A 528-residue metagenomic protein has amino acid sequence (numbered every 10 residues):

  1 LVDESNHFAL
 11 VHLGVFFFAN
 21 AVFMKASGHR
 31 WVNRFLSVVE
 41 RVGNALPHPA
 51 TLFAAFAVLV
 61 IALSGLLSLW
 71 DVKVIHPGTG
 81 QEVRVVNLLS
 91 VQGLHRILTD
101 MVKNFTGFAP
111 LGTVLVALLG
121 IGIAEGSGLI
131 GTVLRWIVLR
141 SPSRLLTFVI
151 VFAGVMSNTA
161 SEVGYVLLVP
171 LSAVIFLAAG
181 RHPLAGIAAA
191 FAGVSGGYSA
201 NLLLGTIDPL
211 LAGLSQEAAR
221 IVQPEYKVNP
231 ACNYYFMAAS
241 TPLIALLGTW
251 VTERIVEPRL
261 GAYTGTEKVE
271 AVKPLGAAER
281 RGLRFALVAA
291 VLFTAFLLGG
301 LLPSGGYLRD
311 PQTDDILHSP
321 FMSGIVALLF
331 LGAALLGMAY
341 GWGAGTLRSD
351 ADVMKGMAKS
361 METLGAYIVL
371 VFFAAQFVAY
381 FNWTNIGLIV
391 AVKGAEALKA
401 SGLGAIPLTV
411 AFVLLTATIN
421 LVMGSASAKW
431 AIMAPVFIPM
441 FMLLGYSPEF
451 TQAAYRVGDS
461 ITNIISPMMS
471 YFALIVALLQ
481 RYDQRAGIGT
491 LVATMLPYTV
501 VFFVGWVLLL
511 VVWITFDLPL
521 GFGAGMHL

Functional and structural regions predicted by a protein language model:
G28-L46, I97-M101, Q223-V228, K268-R280 (+1 more regions): Cytosolic juxtamembrane amphipathic/interface segments immediately preceding and feeding into a transmembrane helix
R30, R34, K73-L111, I221-N229 (+2 more regions): Interfacial loop/helix-cap signal at membrane boundaries in integral membrane proteins
E40, V169, A173-Y263, G276-R280 (+4 more regions): Membrane-core helix-loop-helix motifs of multi-pass transport proteins
L46-A54, V58, A62, E82-G131 (+1 more regions): Core transmembrane alpha-helical segments of multi-pass membrane transporters/permeases
F53-S68, V114-G122, A153-V155, G193-G197 (+6 more regions): Hydrophobic core segments of alpha-helical transmembrane domains in multi-pass membrane transport and ion-translocation
L63-H95, I207-L211, G305-T313, T384-V392 (+1 more regions): Interfacial/capping segments of alpha-helical transmembrane domains
G93, K103-L111, V138-V149, P183-A185 (+4 more regions): Membrane-interfacial loop-to-helix junctions in multi-pass transporters
V114-L115, P142-L171, A178, I368-A375 (+3 more regions): Hydrophobic alpha-helical transmembrane segments of multi-pass integral membrane proteins, predominantly secondary
